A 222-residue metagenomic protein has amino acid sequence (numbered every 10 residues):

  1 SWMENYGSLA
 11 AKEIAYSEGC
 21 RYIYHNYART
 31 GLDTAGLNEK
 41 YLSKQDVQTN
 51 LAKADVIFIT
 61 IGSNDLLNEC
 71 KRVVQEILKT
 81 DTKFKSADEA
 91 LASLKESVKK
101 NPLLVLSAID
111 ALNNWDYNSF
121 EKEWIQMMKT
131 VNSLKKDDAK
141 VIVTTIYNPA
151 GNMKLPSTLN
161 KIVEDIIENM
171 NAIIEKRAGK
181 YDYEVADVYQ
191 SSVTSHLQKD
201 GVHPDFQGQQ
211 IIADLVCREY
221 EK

Functional and structural regions predicted by a protein language model:
S1-A28, V47-T49, Q210-I211: Serine-esterase "nucleophile elbow" of acetyl-processing enzymes
S1-E4, L32-T34, N64-L66: Catalytic nucleophile-elbow at a beta strand-turn-alpha helix junction centered on a G-D-S/GDSL motif, marking
E13, K40, S97: Residues that form generic nucleotide/phosphate-binding pockets
A28-T30, S191: Residue-level "edge-of-site" marker
G31-S43: Structural motif
S43-F206, Q210-E221: Alpha-helical cap/lid subdomain in secreted, periplasmic, or secretory-pathway luminal O-acyl-processing enzymes
